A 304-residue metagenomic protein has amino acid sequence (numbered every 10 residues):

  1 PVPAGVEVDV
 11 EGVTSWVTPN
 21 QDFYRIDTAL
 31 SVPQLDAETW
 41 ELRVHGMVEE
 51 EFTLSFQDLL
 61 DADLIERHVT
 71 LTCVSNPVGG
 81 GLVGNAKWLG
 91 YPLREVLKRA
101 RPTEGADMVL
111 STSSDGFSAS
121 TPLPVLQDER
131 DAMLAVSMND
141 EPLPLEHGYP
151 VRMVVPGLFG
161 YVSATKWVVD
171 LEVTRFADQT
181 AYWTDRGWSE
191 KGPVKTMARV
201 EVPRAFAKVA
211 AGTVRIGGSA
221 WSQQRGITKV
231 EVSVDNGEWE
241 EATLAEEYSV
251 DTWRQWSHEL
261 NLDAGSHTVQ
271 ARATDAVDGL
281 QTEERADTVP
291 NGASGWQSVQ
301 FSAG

Functional and structural regions predicted by a protein language model:
P1-G304: Structured, non-membrane catalytic/scaffold regions adjacent to prosthetic-group chemistry
